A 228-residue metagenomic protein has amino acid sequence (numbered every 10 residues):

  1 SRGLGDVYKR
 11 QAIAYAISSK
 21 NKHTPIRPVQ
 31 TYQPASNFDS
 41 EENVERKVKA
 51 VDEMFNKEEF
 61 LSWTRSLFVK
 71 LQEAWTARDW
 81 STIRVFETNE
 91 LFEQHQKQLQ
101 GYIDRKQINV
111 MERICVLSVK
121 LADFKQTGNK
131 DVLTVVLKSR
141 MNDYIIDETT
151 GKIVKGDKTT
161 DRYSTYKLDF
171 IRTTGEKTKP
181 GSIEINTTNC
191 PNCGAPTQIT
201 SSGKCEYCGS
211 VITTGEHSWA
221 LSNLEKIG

Functional and structural regions predicted by a protein language model:
R2-Y8: Short, small-residue-biased leader/transition segments that mark boundaries at the very start of proteins
I13-Q33: Transmembrane-cytosolic junction motif
Y32-R113, N192, E206-Y207, V211 (+2 more regions): Core segments of small alpha/beta cavity-forming domains
K106-T149: Surface-exposed, charged secondary-structure patches
Q126-D131, R162, E184, I199: Short flexible coil/turn linkers enriched for glycine and charged/polar residues that connect secondary-structure
R140, K152, D161-K167: Extended alpha-helical interaction scaffolds used for oligomerization/partner binding
D147-T159: Mixed-charge, low-complexity intrinsically disordered segments
L168-G228: Cys/His-clustered metal-coordination modules, chiefly Zn-binding fingers
